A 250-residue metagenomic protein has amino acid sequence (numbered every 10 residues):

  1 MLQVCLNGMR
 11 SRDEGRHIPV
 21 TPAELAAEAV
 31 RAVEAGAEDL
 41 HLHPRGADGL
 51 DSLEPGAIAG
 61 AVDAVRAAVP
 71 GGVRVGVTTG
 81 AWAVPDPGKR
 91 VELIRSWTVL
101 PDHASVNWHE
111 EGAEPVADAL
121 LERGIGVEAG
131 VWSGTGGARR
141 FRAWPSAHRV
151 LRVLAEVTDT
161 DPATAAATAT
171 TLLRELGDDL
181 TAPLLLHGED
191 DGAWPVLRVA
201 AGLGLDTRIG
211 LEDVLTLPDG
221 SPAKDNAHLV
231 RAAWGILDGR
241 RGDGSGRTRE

Functional and structural regions predicted by a protein language model:
M1-C5, A27-H41: N-terminal glycine-rich anion-binding loops that anchor highly charged ligand groups
M1-H17, R123: N-terminal small/glycine-rich loop or linker at the start of catalytic domains across soluble metabolic enzymes
L25, A32, H43, A104 (+1 more regions): Conserved, mostly hydrophobic/aromatic
E34-A37, P101, G204-L205: A structural motif
E38-A61, T216-P218: Glycine-rich, proline-tolerant flexible connector loops at the mouths of alpha/beta enzymes
L50-T79, R123-G124, E128, L173-D179 (+1 more regions): Alpha-helix-loop-beta-strand connector modules within alpha/beta enzyme cores
V75-D102, V106: Glycine/small-residue-rich loop that forms an oxyanion/phosphate-binding "nest" at active or ligand-binding sites
S105-L211, P218-H228: Catalytic alpha/beta core domains of metabolic enzymes, predominantly
